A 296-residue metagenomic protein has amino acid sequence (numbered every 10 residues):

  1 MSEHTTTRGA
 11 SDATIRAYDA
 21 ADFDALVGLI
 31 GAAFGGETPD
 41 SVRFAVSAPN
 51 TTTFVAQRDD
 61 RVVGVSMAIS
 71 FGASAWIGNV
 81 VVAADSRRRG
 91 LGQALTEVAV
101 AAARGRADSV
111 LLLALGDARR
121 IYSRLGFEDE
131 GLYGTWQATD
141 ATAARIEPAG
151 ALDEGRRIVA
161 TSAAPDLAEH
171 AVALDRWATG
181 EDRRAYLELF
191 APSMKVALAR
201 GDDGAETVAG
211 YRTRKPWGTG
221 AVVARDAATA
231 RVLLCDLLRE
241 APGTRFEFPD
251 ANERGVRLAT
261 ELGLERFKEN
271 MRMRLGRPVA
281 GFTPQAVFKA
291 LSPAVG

Functional and structural regions predicted by a protein language model:
S2-A10, D19-L29, A144, A149-G150 (+2 more regions): A short, well-structured alpha-helix characteristic of acyl/acetyltransferase catalytic modules
S2-T6, F23-M67, R176-V196: Active-site rim helix/loop that mediates acceptor-substrate recognition in acyltransferases
V55, R61-I69, S74-V81, L198 (+1 more regions): Conserved beta-strand in the GNAT
V82, R88-A101, A227-R239: Conserved acetyl-CoA-binding loop-helix of GNAT-fold acetyltransferases
A103-L115, A241-D250, N270: Conserved GNAT acetyl-CoA-binding A-motif
L111-L113, E128-T142, R266-P278: Conserved catalytic-core motifs of GNAT/GCN5-like acyltransferases
I121-S123, F127, A259: Conserved active-site tyrosine of GNAT-family acetyltransferases
F127-G218, A228: Amide-forming acyltransferase catalytic core, primarily the GNAT-like/NAT-type and related acyltransferase folds
